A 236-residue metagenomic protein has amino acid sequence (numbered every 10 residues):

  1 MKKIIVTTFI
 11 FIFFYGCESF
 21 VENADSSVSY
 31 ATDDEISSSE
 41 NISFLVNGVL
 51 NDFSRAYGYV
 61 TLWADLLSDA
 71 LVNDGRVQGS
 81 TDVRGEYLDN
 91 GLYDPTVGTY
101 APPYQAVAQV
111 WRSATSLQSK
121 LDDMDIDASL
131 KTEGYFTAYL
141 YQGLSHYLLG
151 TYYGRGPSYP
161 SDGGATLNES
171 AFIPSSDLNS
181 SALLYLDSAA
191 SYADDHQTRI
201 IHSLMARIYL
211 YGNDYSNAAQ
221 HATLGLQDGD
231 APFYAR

Functional and structural regions predicted by a protein language model:
M1-C17: Sec-dependent bacterial lipoprotein signal peptides
C17-D65: Membrane-proximal, proline-rich intrinsically disordered regions
S43, G79-Y152, S188-D195: Conserved, well-structured interaction surfaces
F44, R84, N213-R236: Hydrophobic-face positions in mid-chain alpha helices that act as interaction patches
G150-P157, Y211-D214: Short coil/turn linking the two alpha-helices of tandem helical-hairpin repeats
A193-G225: Aromatic- and glycine-enriched pocket-lining scaffold segments that form the walls of small-molecule binding clefts
